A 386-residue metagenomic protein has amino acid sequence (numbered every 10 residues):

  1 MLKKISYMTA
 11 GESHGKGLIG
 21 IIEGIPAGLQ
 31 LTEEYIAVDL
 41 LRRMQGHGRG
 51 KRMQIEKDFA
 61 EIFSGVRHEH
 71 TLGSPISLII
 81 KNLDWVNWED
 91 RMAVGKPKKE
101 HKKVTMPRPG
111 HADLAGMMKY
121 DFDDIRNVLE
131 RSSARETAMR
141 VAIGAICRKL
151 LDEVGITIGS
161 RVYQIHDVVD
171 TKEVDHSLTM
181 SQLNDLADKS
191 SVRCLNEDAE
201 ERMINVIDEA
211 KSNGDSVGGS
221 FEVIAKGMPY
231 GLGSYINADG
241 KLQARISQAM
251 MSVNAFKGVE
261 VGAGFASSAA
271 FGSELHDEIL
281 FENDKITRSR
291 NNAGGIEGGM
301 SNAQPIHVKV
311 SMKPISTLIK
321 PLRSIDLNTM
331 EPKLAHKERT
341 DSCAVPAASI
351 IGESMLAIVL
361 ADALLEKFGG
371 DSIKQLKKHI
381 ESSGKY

Functional and structural regions predicted by a protein language model:
M1-Y386: Generic N-terminal targeting/processing segments that precede catalytic cores or assembly contacts
